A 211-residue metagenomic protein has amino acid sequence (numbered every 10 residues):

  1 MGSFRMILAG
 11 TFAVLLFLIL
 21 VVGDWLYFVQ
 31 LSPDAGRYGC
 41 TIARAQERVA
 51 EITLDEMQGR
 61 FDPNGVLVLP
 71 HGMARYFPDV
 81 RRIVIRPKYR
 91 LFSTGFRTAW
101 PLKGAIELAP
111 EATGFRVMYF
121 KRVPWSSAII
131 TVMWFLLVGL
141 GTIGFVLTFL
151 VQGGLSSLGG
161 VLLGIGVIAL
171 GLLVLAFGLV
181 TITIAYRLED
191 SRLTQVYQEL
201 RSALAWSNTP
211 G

Functional and structural regions predicted by a protein language model:
M1-D34, V123-Q195: Alpha-helical transmembrane spans
V29-P70: Membrane-interface amphipathic/juxtamembrane segments adjacent to transmembrane helices
L69-L108: Short, non-transmembrane cytosolic segments of multipass membrane proteins
Y89-L91, P110, K121-W125: Beta-strand elements of well-folded, non-transmembrane domains
T98-K103, F120-S126: Phosphoinositide-binding peripheral membrane targeting modules
E107-R116: A short, structured loop/turn motif at beta-sheet edges
R201-G211: Solvent-exposed, non-transmembrane helices and loops of integral membrane proteins
